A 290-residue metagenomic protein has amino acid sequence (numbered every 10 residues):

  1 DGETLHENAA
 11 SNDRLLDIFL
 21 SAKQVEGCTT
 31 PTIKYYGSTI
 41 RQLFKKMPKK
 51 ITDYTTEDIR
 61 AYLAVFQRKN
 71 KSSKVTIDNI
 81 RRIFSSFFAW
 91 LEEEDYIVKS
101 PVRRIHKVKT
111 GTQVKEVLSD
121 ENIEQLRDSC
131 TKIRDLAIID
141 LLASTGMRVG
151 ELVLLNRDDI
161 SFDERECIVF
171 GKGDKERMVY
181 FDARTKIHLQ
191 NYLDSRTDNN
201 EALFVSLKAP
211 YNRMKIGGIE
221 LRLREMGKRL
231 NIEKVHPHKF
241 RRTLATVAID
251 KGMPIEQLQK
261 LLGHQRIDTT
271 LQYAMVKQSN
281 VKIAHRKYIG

Functional and structural regions predicted by a protein language model:
G2-H6, R14-V114: N-terminal core-binding DNA-recognition domain of tyrosine recombinases/integrases
I33, F84, I138-I139, G146 (+3 more regions): Alpha-helix N-cap/helix-start motif at helix boundaries, enriched for small hydrophobics
R41, S85, L136-G150, E166-C167 (+1 more regions): Short pre-functional
I97, T112, D120-V149, G173-K175: Basic, Lys/Arg- and aromatic-enriched nucleic-acid-binding interface segment
V117, K172-G173, L262, R266-K287: Catalytic-site neighborhood detector that most strongly recognizes the C-terminal catalytic loop/helix of tyrosine
D140, S144, R241-Q265: C-terminal catalytic core of tyrosine-transesterase DNA break-rejoin enzymes
T145, G150, L154-N191: Conserved tyrosine-mediated DNA breakage-rejoining catalytic core shared by Y-recombinases
D182-I232: Active-site/catalytic core of tyrosine-dependent DNA strand-transfer enzymes
